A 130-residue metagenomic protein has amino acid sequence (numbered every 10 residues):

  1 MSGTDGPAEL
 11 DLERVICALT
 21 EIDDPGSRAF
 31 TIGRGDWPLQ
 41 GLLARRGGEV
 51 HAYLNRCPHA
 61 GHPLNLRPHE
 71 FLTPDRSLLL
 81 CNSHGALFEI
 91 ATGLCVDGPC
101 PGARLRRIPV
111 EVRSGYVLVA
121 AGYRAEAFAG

Functional and structural regions predicted by a protein language model:
M1-P74, E89-I90, R104-G130: N-terminal pre-ligand scaffold of iron-sulfur
C57, C81-H84: Short cysteine clusters
F71-C81, C95-A103: Short cysteine/histidine-rich metal-coordination sites, predominantly Zn2+-binding motifs
A86-L87, L94: Short Gly/Pro-enriched loop/turn and capping motifs at secondary-structure junctions
